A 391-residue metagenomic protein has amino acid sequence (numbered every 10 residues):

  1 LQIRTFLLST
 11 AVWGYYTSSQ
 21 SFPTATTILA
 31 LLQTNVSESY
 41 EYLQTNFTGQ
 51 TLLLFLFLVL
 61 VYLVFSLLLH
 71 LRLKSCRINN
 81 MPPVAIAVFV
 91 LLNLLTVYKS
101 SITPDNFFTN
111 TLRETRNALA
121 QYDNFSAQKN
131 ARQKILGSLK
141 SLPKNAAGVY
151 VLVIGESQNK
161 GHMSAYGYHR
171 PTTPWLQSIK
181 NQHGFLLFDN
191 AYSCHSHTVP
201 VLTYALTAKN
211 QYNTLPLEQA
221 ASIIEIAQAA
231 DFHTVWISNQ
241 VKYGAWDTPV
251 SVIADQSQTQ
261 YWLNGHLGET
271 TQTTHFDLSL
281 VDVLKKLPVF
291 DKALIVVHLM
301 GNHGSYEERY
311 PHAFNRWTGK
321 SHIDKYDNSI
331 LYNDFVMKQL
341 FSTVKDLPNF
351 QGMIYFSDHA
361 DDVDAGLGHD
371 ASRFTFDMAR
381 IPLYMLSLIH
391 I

Functional and structural regions predicted by a protein language model:
L1-F108: Transmembrane and membrane-interface helices of multi-pass, inner-membrane envelope-modifying transferases
Y98-L152, S157-N315, A379-R380: Active-site-proximal alpha/beta segments of enzymes that process anionic O-linked groups
L142-P143, K345, R373-F376: Short secondary-structure boundary/capping segments
G167, P171, N349-F350, F356-S387: Histidine-centered active-site microenvironments of extracellular/periplasmic hydrolases and transferases
C194, T214-A221, K320-Y332, R373-A379: A short beta-strand-to-alpha-helix junction
W236-S238, I295-G301, D327-I330, I354-S357 (+1 more regions): Short beta-strand segments
V281-P288, F314-M353: A long, amphipathic alpha-helix that forms part of the scaffold/cap immediately adjacent to metal-dependent active
I389-I391: Conserved small/polar residues in nucleotide/adenosyl-binding loops
